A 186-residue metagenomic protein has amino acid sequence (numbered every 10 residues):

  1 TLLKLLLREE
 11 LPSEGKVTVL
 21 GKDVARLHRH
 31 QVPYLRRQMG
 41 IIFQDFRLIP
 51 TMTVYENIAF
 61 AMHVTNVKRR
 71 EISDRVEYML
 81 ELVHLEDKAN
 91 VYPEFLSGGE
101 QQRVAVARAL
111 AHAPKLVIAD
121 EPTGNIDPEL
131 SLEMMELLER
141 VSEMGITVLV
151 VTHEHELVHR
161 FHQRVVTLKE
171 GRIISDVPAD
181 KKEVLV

Functional and structural regions predicted by a protein language model:
L7: Helix-to-loop junction immediately C-terminal to a conserved catalytic motif
G15-D23: Conserved ABC transporter NBD signature motif
M52-F60: Short coil-to-helix segment of the ABC ATPase nucleotide-binding domain corresponding to the Q-loop/switch region
V91-L96, E100-Q102: Conserved ABC ATPase signature
A113: Conserved catalytic motifs of ABC-family nucleotide-binding domains
V117-D120: Catalytic Walker B motif of ABC-type/P-loop ATPase nucleotide-binding domains
P128-L130: Helix N-cap at the start of a conserved alpha-helix in ABC-type nucleotide-binding domains
